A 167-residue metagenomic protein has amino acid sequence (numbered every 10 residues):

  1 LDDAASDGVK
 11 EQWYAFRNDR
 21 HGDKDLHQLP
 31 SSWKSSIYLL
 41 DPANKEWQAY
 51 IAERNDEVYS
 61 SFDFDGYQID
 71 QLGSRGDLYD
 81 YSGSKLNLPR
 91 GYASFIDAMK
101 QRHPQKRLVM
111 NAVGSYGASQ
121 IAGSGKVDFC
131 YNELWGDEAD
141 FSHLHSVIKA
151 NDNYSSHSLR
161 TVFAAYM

Functional and structural regions predicted by a protein language model:
L1-F62: Active-site-adjacent "subsite" loops/lids of carbohydrate-active enzymes
G8, W13-L29, R102-M167: Glycan-recognition surfaces
A43-F129, W135-H145: Active-site neighborhood of glycoside hydrolase catalytic domains
